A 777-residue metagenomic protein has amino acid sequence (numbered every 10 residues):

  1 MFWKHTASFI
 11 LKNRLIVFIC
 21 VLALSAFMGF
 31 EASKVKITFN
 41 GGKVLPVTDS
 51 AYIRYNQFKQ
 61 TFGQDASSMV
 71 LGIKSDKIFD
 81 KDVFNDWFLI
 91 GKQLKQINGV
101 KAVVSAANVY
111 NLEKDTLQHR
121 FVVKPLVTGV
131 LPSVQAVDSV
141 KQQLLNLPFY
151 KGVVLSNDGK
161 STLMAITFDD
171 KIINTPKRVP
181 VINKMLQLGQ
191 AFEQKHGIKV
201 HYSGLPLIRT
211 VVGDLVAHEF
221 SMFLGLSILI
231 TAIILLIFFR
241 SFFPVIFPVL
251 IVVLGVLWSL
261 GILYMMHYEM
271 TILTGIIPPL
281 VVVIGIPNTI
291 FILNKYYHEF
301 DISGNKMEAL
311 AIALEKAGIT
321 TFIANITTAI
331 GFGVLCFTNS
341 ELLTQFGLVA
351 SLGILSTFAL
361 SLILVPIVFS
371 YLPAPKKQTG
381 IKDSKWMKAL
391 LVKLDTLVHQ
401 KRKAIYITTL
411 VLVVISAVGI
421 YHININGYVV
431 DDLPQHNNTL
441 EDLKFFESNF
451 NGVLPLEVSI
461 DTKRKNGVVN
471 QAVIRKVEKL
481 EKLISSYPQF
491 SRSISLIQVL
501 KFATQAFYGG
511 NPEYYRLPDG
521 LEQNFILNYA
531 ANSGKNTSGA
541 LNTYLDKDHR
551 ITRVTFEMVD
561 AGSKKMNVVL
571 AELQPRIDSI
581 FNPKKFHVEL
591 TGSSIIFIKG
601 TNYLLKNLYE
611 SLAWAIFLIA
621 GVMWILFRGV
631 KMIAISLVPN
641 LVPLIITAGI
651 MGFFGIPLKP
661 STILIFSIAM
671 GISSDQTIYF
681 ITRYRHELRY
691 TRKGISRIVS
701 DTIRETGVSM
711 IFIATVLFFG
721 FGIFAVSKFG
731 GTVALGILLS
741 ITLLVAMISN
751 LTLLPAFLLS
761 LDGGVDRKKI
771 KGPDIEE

Functional and structural regions predicted by a protein language model:
M1-I37, P366-I367, G380-V429, E441 (+1 more regions): Signature of alpha-helical transmembrane segments and their immediate interfacial
N56, V130-S241, R475-E478, L527-A615: Extracytoplasmic
A217-M270, F337-E341, E610-G655, V726-G730: Interfacial segments of transmembrane alpha-helices in multi-pass membrane proteins
M222, V249, N288-T289, D301-T338 (+5 more regions): Pore- and gate-forming transmembrane helices of large, multi-pass membrane proteins
I234, F322-V365, A620-W624, I646-P657 (+3 more regions): Hydrophobic, glycine/alanine-rich multi-pass transmembrane helices and their short helix-loop junctions in large
P244-I292, M632-I681, G722, S749-L753: Hydrophobic transmembrane alpha-helices and their membrane-interface caps in long multi-pass transport proteins
S259, L263-K376, S727: Hydrophobic alpha-helical segments
K401-N524: Juxtamembrane segments of multi-pass membrane proteins
